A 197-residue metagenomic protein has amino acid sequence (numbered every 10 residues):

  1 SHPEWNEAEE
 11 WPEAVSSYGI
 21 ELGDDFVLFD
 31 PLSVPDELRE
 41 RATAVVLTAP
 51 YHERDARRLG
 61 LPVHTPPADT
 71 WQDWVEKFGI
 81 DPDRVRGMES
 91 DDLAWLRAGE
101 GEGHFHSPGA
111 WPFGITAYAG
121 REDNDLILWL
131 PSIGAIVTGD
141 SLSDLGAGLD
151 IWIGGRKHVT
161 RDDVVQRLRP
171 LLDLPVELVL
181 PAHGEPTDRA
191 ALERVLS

Functional and structural regions predicted by a protein language model:
S1-D24: Zn-dependent metallo-beta-lactamase
S1-H2, D25-L28, A110-L196: Metallo-beta-lactamase
A8, L32-H106: Active-site HxH/HxHxD metal-binding segment of metal-dependent hydrolases
P12, I20-G23, E37-A42, W129-P131 (+1 more regions): Flexible, charged surface loops at secondary-structure boundaries
E13-A14, D30-S33: Short, glycine/acidic-enriched capping/hinge loops at junctions between secondary-structure elements
E13-V15, S90, E100, D123-D125 (+1 more regions): Short beta-strand-initiation
V15, E40-R41, A110, D123: Short connector loops at helix/strand junctions that flank enzyme active sites, especially segments positioning acidic
E21, H106-S107: A general beta-strand register signal
